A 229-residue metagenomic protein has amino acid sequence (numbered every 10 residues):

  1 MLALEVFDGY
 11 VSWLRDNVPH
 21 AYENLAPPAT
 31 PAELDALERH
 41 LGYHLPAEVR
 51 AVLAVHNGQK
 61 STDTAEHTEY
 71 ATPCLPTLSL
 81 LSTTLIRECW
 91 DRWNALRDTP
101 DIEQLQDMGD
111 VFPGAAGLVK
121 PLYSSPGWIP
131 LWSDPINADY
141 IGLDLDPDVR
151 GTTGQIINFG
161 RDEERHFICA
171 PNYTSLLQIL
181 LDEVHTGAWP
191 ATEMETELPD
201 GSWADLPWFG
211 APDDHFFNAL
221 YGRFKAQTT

Functional and structural regions predicted by a protein language model:
M1-I136, T192-T196, G210-T229: A surface-exposed partner-binding patch
T30, S79-S82, G154, N172 (+1 more regions): Helix N-terminus capping/helix-initiation residues
V55-H56, W132-D134, D144-D146, F159 (+1 more regions): Structured loops at beta-to-helix junctions and adjacent beta-edge loops in soluble globular domains
D139-H166: Low-complexity, glycine/alanine/valine/leucine- and proline-rich hydrophobic stretches
T153-Q155, H185-P190, P207-G210: A short, hydrophobic/aromatic-rich structural module that often spans a beta strand with its adjoining loop
I157-E164, W208-D213, G222: Secondary-structure transition/turn motif
E163-G187: Compact, glycine/acidic-enriched structural inserts
